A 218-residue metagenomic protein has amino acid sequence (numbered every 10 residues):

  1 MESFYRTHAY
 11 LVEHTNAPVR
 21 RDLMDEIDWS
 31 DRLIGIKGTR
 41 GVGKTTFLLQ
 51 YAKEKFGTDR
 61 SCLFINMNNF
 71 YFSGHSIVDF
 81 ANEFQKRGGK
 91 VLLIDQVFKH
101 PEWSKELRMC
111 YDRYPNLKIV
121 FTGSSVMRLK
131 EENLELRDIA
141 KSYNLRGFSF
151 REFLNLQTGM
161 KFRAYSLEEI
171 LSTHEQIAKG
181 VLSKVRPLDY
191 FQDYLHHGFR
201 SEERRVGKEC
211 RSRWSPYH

Functional and structural regions predicted by a protein language model:
M1-D25: N-terminal pre-Walker A segment at the start of P-loop NTPase domains
E2, E132-R205: Interdomain motor-coupling "hinge/lid" segment immediately C-terminal to the ATP-binding subdomain of NTP-driven enzymes
I36: Hydrophobic anchor at the beta1->P-loop junction of P-loop NTPases
R40-G41: Walker A (P-loop) phosphate-binding loop of P-loop NTPases
K44-T45: Conserved lysine of the Walker
R60-G88: Short glycine-rich substrate-engagement loop in P-loop NTPases that contacts/grips substrate
K118-S124: Structural recognition of the conserved hydrophobic beta-strand(s) that form the central parallel beta-sheet of P-loop
G207-H218: Positively charged, low-complexity/disordered segments
